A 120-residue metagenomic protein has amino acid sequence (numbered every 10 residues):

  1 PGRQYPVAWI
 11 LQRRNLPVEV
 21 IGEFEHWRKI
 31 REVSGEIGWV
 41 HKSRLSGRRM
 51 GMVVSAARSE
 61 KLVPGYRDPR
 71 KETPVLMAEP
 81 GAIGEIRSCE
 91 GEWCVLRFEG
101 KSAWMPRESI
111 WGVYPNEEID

Functional and structural regions predicted by a protein language model:
P1-R3, E19, E23-E25, R31-P69 (+3 more regions): Boundary regions of SH3-family modules and the immediately adjacent low-complexity/disordered segments in eukaryotic
V7-A8, T73-P74: Short, conserved secondary-structure segments in the cores of folded domains
W9-I10, V20: Short secondary-structure boundary/capping segments within folded domains
I10-R13, M77: Residue-level "contact hotspot" at macromolecular interaction interfaces
